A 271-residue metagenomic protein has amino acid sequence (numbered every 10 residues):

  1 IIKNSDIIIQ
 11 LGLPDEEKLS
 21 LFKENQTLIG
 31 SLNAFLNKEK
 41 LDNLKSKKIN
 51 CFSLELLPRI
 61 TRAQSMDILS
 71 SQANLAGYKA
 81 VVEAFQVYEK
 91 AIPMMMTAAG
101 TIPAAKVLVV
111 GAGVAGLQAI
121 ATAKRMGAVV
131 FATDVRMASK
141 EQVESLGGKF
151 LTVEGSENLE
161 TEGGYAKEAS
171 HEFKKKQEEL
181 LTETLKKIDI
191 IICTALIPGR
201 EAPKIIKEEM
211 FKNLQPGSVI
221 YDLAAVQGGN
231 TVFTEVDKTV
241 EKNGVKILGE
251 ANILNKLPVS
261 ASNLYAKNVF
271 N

Functional and structural regions predicted by a protein language model:
I1-D6, L13-P14, E160-I191, A195-K212 (+3 more regions): A structured beta-alpha segment of the ubiquitous adenosine-cofactor-binding alpha/beta core
I7-F85: Phosphate/diphosphate ligand-binding glycine-rich loop within oxidoreductases
L19, L41, V81, A119-I120 (+2 more regions): Generic hydrophobic/aromatic pocket-lining and core-packing "Φ" positions
E24-N25, P103-K106, G217: Phosphate-coordination loops involved in phosphoryl transfer and adenosine-cofactor binding
A34-M66, R200-L257: Rossmann-fold NAD(P)-binding glycine/threonine-rich loop
E55-A99, A104, T231-N271: Adenosine-phosphate binding glycine-rich loop
A91-T184: Glycine-rich phosphate/diphosphate-binding loop of Rossmann-like nucleotide-binding domains
